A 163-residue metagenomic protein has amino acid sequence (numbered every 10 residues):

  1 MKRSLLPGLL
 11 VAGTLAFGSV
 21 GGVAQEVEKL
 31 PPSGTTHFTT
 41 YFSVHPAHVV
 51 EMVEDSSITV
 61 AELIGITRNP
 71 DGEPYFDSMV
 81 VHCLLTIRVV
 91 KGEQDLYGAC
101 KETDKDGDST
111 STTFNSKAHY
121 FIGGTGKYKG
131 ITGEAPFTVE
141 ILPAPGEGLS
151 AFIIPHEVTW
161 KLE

Functional and structural regions predicted by a protein language model:
M1-L9: Bacterial N-terminal signal peptides that target proteins for export
K2-R3, L15, D104, Y120: Well-ordered, non-transmembrane segments within structured domains
G8-G18: Bacterial N-terminal signal peptides
V23-E163: Beta-strand-enriched cores of mature, soluble protein domains
